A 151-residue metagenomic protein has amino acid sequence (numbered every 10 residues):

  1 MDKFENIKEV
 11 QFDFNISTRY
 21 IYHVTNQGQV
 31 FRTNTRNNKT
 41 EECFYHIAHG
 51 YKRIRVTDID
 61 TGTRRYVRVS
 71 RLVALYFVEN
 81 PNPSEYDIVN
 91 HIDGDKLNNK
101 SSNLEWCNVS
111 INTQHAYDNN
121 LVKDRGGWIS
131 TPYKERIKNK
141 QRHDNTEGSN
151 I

Functional and structural regions predicted by a protein language model:
M1-I88, D95-I151: Conserved recognition-core residues within compact binding domains
